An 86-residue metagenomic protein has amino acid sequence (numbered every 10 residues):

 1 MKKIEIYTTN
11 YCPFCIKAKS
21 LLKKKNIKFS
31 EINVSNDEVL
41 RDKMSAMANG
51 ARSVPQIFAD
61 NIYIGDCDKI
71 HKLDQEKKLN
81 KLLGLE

Functional and structural regions predicted by a protein language model:
M1-S30: Local sequence-structure signature of Cys/Sec-based thiol-disulfide redox active-site neighborhoods
T9, D37, E76: ATP/adenylate-binding site constellation spanning eukaryotic-like Ser/Thr protein kinases, ABC-transporter
P13, V39, R52, G65: Short alpha-helical
C15, E38, L73: Loop/helix-junction capping segments adjacent to catalytic residues or to phosphate/diphosphate-binding pockets
K23-K28, A46-M47, H71-K72, K81: Non-catalytic interaction surface on structured domains
V34-G50, L82-L85: Thioredoxin-like thiol-disulfide oxidoreductase module
N49-F58, D68: Structural micro-motif
A59-E86: Non-catalytic, surface beta->alpha helical segment in thiol-disulfide oxidoreductase systems
